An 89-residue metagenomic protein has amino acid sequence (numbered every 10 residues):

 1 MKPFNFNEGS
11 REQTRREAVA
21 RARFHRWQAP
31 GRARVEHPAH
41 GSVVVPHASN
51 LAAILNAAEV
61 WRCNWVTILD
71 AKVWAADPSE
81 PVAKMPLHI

Functional and structural regions predicted by a protein language model:
K2-F6, Q13, R62-I89: Short, mixed-charge low-complexity intrinsically disordered segments
K2-W27: Charged, low-complexity intrinsically disordered regulatory segments in eukaryotic signaling
R15, R21-R23, A33, S49 (+1 more regions): Short, flexible coil/linker segments at or flanking structured domains
A20-G41: Short aromatic-glycine-(Arg/Gly/Cys) micro-motifs in beta-strand/loop hairpins
G41-A48: Short, contiguous acidic and Ser/Thr-rich linear segments
A48-L69: A short, charged, amphipathic alpha-helix used as a generic interaction element across diverse proteins
